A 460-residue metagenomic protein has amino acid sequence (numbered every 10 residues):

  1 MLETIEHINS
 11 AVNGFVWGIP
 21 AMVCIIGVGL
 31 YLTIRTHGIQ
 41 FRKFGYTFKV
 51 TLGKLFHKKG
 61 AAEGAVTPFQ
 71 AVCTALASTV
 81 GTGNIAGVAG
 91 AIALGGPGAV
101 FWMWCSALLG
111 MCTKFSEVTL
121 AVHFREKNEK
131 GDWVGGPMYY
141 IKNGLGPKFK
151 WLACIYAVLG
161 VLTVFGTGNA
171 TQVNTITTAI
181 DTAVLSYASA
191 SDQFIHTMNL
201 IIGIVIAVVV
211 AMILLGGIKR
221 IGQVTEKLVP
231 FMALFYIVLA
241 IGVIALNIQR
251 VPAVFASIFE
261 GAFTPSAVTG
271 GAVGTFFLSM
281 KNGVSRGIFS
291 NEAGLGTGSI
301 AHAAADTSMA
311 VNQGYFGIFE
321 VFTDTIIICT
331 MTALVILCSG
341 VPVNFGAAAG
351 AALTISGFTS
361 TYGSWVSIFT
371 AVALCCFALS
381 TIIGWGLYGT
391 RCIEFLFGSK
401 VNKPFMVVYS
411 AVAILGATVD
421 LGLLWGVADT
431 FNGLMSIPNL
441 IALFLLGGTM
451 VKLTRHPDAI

Functional and structural regions predicted by a protein language model:
M1-T82, I92-A99, G110, I414 (+1 more regions): N-terminal alpha-helical transmembrane segments of multi-pass membrane transport and channel/translocase proteins
L2-I5, R35-Q40, G83-V88, P97 (+7 more regions): Transmembrane helix-loop junctions in multi-pass membrane proteins
C24-Y31, R35-F48, V173-I180, M198-F259 (+2 more regions): Membrane-interface loop-to-helix entry segments
L32-T33, S106-G131, M138, K142-N174 (+3 more regions): Helix-loop-helix module between adjacent transmembrane segments
G38-V66, G90-I92, G96-V100, W104 (+5 more regions): Flexible loop linkers connecting adjacent transmembrane helices in multi-pass alpha-helical membrane transporters
K59-L94, L120-G144, I155-V161, V273-F322: Alpha-helical membrane segments and immediately flanking helix-loop junctions that form or couple to the substrate/ion
L109-E117, G203-I218, V229-Q249, S285-R286 (+2 more regions): Selective recognition of specific alpha-helical transmembrane segments in multi-pass small-molecule
F115-E129, I241-S257, V268-G271, A304-T307 (+2 more regions): Extracellular/periplasmic helix-exit of transmembrane alpha-helices
